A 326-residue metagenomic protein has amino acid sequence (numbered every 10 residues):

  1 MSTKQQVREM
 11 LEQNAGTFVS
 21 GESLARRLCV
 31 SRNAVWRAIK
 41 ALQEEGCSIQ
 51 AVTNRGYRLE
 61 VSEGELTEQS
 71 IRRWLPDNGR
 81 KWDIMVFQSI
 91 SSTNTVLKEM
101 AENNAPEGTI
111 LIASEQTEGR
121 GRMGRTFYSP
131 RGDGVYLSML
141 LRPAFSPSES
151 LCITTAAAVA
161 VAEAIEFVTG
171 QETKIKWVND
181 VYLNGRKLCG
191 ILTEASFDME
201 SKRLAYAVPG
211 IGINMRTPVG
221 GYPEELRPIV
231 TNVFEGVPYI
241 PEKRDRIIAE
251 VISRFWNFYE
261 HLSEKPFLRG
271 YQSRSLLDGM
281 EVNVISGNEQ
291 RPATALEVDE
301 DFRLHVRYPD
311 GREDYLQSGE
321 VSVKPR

Functional and structural regions predicted by a protein language model:
S2-E166, K187-C189: N-terminal lobe of the biotin/lipoate ligase/transferase fold
K4-E9, G21, R27, E107 (+3 more regions): Catalytic beta-strand/loop module used to bind and position nucleotide/cofactor moieties in cofactor-attachment
